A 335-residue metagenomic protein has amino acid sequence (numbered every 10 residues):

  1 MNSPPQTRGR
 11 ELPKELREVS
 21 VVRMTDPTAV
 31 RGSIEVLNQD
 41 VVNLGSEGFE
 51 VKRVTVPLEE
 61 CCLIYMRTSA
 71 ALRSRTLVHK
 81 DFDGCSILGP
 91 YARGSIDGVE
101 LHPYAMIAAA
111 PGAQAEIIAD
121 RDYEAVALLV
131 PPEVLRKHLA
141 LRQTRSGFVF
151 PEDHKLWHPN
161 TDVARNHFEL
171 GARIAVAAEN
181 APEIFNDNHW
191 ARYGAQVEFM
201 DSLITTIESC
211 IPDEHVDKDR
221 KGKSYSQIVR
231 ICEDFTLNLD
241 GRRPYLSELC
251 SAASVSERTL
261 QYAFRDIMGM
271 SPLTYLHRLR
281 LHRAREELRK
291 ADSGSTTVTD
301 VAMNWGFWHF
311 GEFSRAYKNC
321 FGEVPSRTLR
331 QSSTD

Functional and structural regions predicted by a protein language model:
N2-S46, R93-D240, Y245-S247, S251-E257 (+3 more regions): Alpha-helical bundle regulatory/interaction domains
S46-V78: Conserved short histidine dyad/triad with adjacent acidic residue
T55, L63-Y65, G84, M106-A108 (+1 more regions): Conserved hydrophobic/aromatic beta-strand scaffold that supports enzyme active sites
T76-R93: Short, conserved beta-strand element in jelly-roll/cupin
C250-I267, H277-R283: Active/binding-pocket-proximal capping segment
L260, F264, E312-F313, Y317: Short hydrophobic/aromatic patch on the recognition helix
I267-M268, L279, R283, A291 (+2 more regions): The DNA-recognition helices of helix-turn-helix-type DNA-binding domains
T274: Short, basic-rich loop-to-helix N-cap that marks the start of a DNA-contacting helix
